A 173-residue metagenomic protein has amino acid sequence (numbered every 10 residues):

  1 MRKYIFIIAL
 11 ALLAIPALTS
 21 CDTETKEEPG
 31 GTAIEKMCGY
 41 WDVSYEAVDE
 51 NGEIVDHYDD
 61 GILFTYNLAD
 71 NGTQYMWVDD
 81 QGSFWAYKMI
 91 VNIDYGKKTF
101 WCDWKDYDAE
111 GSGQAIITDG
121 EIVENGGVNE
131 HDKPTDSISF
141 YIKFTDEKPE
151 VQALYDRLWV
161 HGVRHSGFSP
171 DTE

Functional and structural regions predicted by a protein language model:
M1-Y4: Positively charged n-region of N-terminal signal peptides that target proteins for export
F6-A11: Sec-dependent N-terminal signal peptides
P16-S20: C-terminal motif of bacterial Sec signal peptides marking the signal peptidase cleavage site
D22-T25: Bacterial signal peptide processing site
E28-E173: First exposed extracellular module after export/assembly in secreted or surface-exposed proteins
